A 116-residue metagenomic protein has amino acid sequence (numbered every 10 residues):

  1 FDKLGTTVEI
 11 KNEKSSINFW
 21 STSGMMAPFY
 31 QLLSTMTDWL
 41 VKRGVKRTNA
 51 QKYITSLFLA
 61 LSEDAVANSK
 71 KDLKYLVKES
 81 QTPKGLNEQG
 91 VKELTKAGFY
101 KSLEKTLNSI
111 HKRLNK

Functional and structural regions predicted by a protein language model:
F1-F19, G24-N68, S109, R113-L114: Internal alpha-helical scaffold of NAD(P)-dependent oxidoreductase catalytic cores
T55-K116: NAD(P)-dependent Rossmann-like dehydrogenase/reductase catalytic/cofactor-binding core
